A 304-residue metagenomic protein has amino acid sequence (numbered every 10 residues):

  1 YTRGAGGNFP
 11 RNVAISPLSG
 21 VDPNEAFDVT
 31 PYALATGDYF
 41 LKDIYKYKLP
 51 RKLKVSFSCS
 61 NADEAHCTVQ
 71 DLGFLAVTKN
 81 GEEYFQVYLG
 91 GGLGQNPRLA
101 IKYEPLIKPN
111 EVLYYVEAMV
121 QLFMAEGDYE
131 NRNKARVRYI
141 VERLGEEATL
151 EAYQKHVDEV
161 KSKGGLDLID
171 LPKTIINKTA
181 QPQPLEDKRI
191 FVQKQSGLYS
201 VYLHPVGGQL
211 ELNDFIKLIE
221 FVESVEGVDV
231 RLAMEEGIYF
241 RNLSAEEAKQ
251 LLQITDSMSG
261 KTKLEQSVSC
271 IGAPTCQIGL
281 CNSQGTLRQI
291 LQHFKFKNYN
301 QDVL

Functional and structural regions predicted by a protein language model:
Y1, M124-I190, K194, N242-L251: Terminal amphipathic helices with adjacent charged low-complexity linkers/tails
Y1-Y84, Y114, Y202-L304: Small-residue-enriched alpha-helical segments and adjacent helix-cap loops that form tight helix-helix packing
D28-P31, K102-P105, K155: Short intrinsically disordered coil segments
A35, K42, S60, L106 (+4 more regions): Generic signature of intrinsically disordered, low-complexity segments enriched in small/polar residues
L41-Y45, V120, M124-D128, D158-K161 (+1 more regions): Hydrophobic/aromatic-lined pockets within catalytic cores
Y47-A152: Mobile "lid/hinge" segments at catalytic clefts and subdomain interfaces of large enzymes
Q86-L89, Q121-M124, Q183-R189, E220-G227: Short amphipathic beta-strand starts and helix->beta connectors
G197: Hard-cation-handling environments
